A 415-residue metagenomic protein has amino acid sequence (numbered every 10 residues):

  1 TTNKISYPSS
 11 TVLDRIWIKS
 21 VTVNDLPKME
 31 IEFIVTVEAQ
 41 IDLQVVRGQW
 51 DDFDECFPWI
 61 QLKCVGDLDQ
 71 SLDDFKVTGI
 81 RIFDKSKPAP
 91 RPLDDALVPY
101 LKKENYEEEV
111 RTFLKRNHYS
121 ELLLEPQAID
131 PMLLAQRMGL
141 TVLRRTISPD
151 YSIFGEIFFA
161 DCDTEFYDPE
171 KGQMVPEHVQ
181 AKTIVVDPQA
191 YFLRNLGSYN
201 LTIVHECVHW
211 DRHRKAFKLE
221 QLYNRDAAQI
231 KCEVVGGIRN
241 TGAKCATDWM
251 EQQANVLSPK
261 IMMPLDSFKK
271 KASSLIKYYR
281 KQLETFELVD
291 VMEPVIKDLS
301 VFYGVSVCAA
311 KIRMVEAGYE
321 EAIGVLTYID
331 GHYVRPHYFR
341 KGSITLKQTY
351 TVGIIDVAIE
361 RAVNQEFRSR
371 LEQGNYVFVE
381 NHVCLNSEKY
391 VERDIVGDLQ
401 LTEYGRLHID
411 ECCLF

Functional and structural regions predicted by a protein language model:
T1-D161, L414-F415: A metal-dependent hydrolase signature that marks the N-terminal structural subdomain at the beginning of catalytic folds
T1-E30, K269-F415: Pan-zinc metallopeptidase signature
Y106, Q127, N200, M250 (+1 more regions): Hydrophobic (often cysteine-bearing) scaffold residues that line and stabilize catalytic clefts of nucleotide/cofactor
A135, A254, A310: Divalent metal-coordination and catalytic microenvironments
L143-I203, C207-E220: Active-site scaffold of zinc-dependent metalloenzymes
F154-H178, Y223-G237, I276-D290, Y350 (+1 more regions): Charged, glycine/proline-rich intrinsically disordered loops and linkers
G197-L201, R212-A246, S274: Post-HEXXH active-site segment of zinc metalloproteases
G242-T285: Short helix/loop segments within enzyme catalytic domains that coordinate or immediately flank catalytic cofactors
